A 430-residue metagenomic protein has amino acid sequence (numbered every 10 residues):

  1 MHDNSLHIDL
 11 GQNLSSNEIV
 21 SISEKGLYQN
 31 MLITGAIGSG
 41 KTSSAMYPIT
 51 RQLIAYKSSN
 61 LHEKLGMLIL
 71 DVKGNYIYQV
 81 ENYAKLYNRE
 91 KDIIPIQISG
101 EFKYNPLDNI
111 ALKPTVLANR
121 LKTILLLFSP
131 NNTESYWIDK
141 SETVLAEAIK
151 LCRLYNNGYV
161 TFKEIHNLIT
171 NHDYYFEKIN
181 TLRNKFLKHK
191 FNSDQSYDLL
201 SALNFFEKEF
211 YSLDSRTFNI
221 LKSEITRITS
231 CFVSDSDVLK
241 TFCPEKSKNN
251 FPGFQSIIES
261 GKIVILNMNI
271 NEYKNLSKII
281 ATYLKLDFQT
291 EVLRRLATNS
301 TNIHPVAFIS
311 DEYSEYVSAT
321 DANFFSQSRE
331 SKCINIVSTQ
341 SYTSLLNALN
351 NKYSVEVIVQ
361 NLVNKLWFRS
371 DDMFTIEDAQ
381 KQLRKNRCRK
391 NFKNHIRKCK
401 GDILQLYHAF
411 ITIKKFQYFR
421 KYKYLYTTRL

Functional and structural regions predicted by a protein language model:
H2-C333, K414-F419, Y424-L430: P-loop NTPase motor domains
D71-K73, S338-Y342, S370-D372: A short beta-strand-to-loop transition that corresponds to the Sensor-1 phosphate-sensing loop of AAA+ P-loop ATPases
N75-I77, G100-F102, Y342-L345, F374-T375 (+1 more regions): Short gly/pro/ser/thr-enriched loop/turn and capping motifs at secondary-structure boundaries
Y136-K140, K150, P252-F254, V264 (+2 more regions): P-loop NTPase motor core of the ASCE superfamily
S328-A348: Sensor-1/coupling segment of RecA-like P-loop NTPase cores
